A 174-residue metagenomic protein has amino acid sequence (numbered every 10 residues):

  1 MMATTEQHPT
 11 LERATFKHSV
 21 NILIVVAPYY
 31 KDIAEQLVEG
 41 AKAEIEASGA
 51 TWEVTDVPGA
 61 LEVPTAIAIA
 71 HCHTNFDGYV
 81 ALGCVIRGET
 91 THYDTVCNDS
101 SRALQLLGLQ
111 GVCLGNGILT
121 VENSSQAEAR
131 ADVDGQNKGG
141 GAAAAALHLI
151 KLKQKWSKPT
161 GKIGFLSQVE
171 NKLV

Functional and structural regions predicted by a protein language model:
M1-N21, K158-V174: SAM-dependent methyltransferases
L11-V57: Glycine-rich phosphate/diphosphate-binding loop of Rossmann-like nucleotide-binding domains
P28-Y29, V57-A60, C84-V85, I118-S124: Short, ordered loop/turn segments at secondary-structure junctions
K31, E46-A50, A68-C72, Q105 (+3 more regions): Generic secondary-structure signature for well-ordered alpha-helical cores
T55-A81, R87-T91, T95, Q105-Q110: N-terminal small/polar loop signature for handling phosphorylated ligands or for N-terminal nucleophile
D94-V121, S125: Short, acidic/small-residue loops that bind anionic groups at enzyme active sites
E122-Q136, S167: Phosphate-binding/catalytic loops
Q136-V169: A charged, well-structured terminal subsegment
